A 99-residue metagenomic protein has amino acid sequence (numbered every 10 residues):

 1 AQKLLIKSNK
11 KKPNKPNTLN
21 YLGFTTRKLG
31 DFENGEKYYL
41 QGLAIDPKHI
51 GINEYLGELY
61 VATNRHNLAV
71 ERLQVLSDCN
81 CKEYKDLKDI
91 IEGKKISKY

Functional and structural regions predicted by a protein language model:
K11, I45, L76-C79: Structural marker of alpha-solenoid helical repeat scaffolds
K15, H49, C81-Y84: Residue-level recognition of tetratricopeptide repeat
K28, A62-T63, G93-S97: Register position in tetratricopeptide repeats
V70-Y99: Terminal, low-structured helical/coil segments at or just beyond the last alpha-helical repeat
